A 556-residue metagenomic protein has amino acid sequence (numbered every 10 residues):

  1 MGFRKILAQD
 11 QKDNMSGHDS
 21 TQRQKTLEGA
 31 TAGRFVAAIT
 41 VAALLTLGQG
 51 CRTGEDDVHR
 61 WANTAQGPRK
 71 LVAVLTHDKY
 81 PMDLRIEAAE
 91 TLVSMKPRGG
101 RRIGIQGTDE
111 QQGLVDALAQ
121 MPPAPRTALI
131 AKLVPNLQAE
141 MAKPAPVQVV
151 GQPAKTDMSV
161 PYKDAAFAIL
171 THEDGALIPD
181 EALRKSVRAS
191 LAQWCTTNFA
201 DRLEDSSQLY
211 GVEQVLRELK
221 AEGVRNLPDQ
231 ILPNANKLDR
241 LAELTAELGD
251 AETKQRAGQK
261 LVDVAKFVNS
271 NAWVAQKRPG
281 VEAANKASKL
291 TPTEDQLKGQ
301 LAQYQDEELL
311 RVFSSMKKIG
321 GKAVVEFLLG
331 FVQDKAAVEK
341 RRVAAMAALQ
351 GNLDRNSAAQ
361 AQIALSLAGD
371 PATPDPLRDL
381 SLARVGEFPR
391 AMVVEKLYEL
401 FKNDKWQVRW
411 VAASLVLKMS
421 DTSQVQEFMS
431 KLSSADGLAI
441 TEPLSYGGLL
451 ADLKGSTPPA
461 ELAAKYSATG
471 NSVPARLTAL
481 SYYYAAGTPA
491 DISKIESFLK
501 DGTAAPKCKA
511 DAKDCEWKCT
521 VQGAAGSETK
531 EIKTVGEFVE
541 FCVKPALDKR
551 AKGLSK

Functional and structural regions predicted by a protein language model:
M1-T31: N-terminal secretory signal peptides that target proteins for export/translocation
F35-L45: Hydrophobic helical h-region of N-terminal Sec-dependent signal peptides in bacterial secretory/periplasmic proteins
Q49-C51: N-terminal Sec signal peptide cleavage junction
T53-T64, D83-P97, D116-M121, V149-A182 (+14 more regions): Structural detector for internal amphipathic alpha-helices that build alpha-solenoid repeat scaffolds
A65-L75, R98-V150, G175-A200, L219-L232 (+8 more regions): Amphipathic alpha-helical scaffolding segments comprising HEAT/armadillo-like alpha-solenoid repeats
V74-I86: Short extracytoplasmic
